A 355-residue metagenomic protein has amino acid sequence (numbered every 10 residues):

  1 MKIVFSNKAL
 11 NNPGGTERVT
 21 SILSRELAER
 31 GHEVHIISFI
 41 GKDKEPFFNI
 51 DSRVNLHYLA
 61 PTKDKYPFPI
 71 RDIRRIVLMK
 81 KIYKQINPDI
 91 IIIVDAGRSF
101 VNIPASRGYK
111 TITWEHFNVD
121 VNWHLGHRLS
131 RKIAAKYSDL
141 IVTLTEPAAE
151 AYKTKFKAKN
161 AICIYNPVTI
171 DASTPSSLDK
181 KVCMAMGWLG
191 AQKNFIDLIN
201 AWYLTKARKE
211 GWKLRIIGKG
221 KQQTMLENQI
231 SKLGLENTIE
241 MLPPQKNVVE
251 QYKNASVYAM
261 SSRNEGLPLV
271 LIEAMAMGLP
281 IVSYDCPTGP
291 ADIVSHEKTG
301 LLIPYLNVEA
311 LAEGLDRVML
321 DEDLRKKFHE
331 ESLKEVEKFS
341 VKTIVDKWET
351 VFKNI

Functional and structural regions predicted by a protein language model:
V4, P175-W202: Conserved donor-binding/catalytic core segment of Leloir-type glycosyltransferases
F5-P13, R18-T20, E26-I70, K153: N-terminal strand-loop element at the rim of the active site of nucleotide-sugar-dependent glycosyltransferases
I93-S99, E115: Short His-centered aromatic/hydrophobic patch
P147, P167: Carbohydrate-associated surface elements
P244, R263: Aromatic "clamp/platform" in nucleotide-sugar-dependent glycosyltransferases that forms part of the donor/acceptor
P280-Y284: Short hydrophobic beta-strand element within catalytic cores of glycosyltransferases and related nucleotide-activated
S295-E297, L301-V308, R317-D323: Conserved acidic donor-binding segment of nucleotide-sugar-dependent glycosyltransferases
A310, R317, L324-K338, K347-T350: A short, well-ordered alpha-helix in the C-terminal region of glycosyltransferases
